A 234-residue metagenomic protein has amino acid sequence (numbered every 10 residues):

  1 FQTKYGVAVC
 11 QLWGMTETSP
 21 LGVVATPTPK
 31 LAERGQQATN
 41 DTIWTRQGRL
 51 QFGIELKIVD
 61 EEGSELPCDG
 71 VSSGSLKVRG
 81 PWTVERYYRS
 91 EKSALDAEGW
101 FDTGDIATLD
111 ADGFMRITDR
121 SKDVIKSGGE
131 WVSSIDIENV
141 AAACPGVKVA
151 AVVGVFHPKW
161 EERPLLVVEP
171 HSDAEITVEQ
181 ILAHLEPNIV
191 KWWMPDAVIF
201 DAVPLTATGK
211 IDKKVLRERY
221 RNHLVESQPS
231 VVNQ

Functional and structural regions predicted by a protein language model:
F1-T42, E55, E62-P67: Gly/Ser/Thr-rich phosphate-binding loop
G6, G53, G146-V149: Glycine-centered tight turns that cap/initiate beta-strands
G14, G48, D105, G129: Active-site glycine-centered loops adjacent to acidic/histidine catalytic or metal-binding residues that shape
D41-L50, A97-G99: Short Gly/Pro-enriched turn/cap motifs at secondary-structure boundaries
L50-K77, A111-D112, S172-V178, D212: Conserved beta-loop-beta connector loops within the AMP-binding
G80, E85-R86, I106-W193, G209 (+1 more regions): AMP-binding/adenylate-forming catalytic core of the ANL superfamily
V190-I211, S230-Q234: AMP-binding/adenylate-forming catalytic domain of the ANL superfamily
R219-Q234: Acidic/polar alpha-helix N-cap and adjacent early helical turns within long charge-rich amphipathic helices/linkers
